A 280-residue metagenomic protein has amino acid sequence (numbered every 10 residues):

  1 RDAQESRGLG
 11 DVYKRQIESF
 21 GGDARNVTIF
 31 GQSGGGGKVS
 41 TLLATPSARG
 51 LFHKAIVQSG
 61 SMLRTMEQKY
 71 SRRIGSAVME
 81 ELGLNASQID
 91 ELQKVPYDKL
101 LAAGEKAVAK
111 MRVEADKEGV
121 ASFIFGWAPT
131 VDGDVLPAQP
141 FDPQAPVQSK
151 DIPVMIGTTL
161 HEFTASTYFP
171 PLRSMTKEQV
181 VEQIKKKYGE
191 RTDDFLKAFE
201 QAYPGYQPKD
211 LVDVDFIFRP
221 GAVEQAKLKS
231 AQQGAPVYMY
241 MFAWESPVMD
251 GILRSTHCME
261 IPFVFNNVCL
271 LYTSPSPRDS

Functional and structural regions predicted by a protein language model:
D2-L9, Y272-S280: Single conserved hydrophobic/aromatic residue that forms the stacking wall/gate of nucleotide- or nucleobase-binding
V12: Active-site loops and adjacent core secondary-structure elements that bind or stabilize anionic groups
R15-T28: Gly/Ser-rich "nucleophile elbow"/oxyanion-hole loop immediately N-terminal to the catalytic nucleophile in hydrolases
D23-N26, G50-H53, K150-P153, Q233-V237: Loop/turn elements at helix/coil->beta-strand transitions in domains of secreted/extracellular proteins
G31, G35: Gly/Ala-rich beta-loop-alpha elbow adjacent to hydrolase catalytic centers
G36-S47: Short glycine-enriched nucleophile-adjacent loop and the immediately C-terminal alpha-helix near the catalytic center
R49, Q58-Q179, P208-Q232: Substrate-access "cap/lid" subdomains that shape and gate the entrance to catalytic or ligand-binding pockets
P220-S274: Mobile gating loops/cap/lid regions near enzyme active sites that modulate substrate access
